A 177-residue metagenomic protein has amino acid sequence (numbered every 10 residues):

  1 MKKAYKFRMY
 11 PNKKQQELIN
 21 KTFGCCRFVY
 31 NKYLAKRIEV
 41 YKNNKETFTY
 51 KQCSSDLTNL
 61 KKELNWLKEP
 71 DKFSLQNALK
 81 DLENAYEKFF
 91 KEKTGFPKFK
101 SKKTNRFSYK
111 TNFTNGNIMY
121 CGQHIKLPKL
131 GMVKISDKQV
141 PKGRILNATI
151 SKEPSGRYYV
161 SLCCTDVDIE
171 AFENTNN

Functional and structural regions predicted by a protein language model:
M1-N177: Nucleic-acid substrate recognition interfaces
